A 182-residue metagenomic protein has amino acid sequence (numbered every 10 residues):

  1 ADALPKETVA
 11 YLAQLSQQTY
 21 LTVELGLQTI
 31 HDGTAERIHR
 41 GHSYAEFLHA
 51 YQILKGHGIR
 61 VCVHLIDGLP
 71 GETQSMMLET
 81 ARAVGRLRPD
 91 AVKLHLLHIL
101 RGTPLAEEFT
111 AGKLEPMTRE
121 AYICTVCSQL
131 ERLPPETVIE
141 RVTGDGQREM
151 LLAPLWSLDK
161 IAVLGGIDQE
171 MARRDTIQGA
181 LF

Functional and structural regions predicted by a protein language model:
A1-A50, G56: Conserved SAM/AdoMet-binding glycine-rich loop
E7-L12, P70-R86, E149: Catalytic cores of alpha/beta
Q14, I53, H57, A83-R86 (+1 more regions): Alpha-helical scaffold elements within enzyme catalytic domains, especially in hydrolases
L21-L25, V61-L65, D90-L94, T137-V142: Hydrophobic faces of well-ordered beta-strands that scaffold small-molecule active sites in alpha/beta enzyme cores
D32, L54-M76, L96-R101, E108-P116 (+1 more regions): Conserved strand-turn element in the central/C-terminal portion of the radical SAM core barrel that lines
F47, T73, M77, Y122 (+1 more regions): Aromatic/hydrophobic pocket-lining residues that form the small-molecule binding cavity in soluble enzyme cores
G85, A91, H98-F182: Auxiliary Fe-S-binding modules of radical SAM enzymes
